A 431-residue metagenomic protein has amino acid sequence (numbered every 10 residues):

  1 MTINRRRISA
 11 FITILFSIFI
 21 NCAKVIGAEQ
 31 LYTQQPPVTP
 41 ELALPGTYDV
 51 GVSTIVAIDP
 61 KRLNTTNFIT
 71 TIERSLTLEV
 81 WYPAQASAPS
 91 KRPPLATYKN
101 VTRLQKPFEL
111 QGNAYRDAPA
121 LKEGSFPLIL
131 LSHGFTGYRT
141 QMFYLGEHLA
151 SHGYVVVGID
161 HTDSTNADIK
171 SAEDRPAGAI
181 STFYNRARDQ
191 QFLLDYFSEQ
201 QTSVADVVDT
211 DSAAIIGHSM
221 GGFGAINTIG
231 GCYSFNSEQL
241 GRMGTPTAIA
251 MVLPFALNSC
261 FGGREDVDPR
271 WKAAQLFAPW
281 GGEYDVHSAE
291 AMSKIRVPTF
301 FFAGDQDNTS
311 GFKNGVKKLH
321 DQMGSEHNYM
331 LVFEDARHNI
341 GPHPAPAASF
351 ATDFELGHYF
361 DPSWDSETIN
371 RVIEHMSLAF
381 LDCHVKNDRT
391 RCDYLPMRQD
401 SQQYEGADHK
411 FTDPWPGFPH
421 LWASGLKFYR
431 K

Functional and structural regions predicted by a protein language model:
E29-I129: Domain-level recognition of soluble alpha/beta enzyme cores, biased toward histidine phosphatases/phosphomutases
Q30-P37, L42, E326, D335-N339 (+1 more regions): Alpha/beta-hydrolase-fold serine-hydrolase catalytic core, especially in secreted/extracellular enzymes
R92-L131, F135-R188, L193-F197: Cap/lid segment of the alpha/beta-hydrolase catalytic domain
G178-T210, N227, S237-P246, C260: Alpha/beta-hydrolase active-site loop
S212-A214, Q275: Residue in the alpha/beta-hydrolase core beta-strand immediately N-terminal to the catalytic nucleophile
G217, G221, A225: Gly/Ala-rich beta-loop-alpha elbow adjacent to hydrolase catalytic centers
Y284-D285, N308-N314: Conserved alpha/beta-hydrolase "acid-adjacent" motif
I295, F301-A303: Short beta-strand/loop motif that positions the catalytic acidic residue of the alpha/beta-hydrolase fold
